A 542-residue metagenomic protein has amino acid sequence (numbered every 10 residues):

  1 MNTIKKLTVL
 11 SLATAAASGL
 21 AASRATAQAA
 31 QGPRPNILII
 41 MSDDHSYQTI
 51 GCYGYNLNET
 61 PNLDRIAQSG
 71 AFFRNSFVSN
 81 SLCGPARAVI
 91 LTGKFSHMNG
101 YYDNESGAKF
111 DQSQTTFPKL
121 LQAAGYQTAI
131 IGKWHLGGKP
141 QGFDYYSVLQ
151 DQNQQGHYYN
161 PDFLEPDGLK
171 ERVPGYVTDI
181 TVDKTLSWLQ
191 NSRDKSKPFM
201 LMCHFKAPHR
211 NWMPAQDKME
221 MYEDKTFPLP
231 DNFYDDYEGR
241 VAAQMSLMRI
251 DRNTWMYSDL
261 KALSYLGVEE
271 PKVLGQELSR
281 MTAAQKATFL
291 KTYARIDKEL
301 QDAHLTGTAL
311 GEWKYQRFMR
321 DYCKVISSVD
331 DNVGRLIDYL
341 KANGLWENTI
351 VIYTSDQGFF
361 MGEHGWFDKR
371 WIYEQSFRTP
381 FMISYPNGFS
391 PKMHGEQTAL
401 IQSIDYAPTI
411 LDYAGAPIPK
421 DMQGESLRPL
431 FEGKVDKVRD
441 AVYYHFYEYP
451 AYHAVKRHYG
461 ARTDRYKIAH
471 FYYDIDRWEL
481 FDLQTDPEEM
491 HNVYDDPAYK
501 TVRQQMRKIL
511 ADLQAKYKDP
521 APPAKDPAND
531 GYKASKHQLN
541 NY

Functional and structural regions predicted by a protein language model:
N2-G19, R24-Y472, D476-W478, P487-K508 (+3 more regions): Formylglycine-dependent sulfatase
Q484: Residues forming the ATP-binding cleft of Hanks-type serine/threonine protein kinase domains
